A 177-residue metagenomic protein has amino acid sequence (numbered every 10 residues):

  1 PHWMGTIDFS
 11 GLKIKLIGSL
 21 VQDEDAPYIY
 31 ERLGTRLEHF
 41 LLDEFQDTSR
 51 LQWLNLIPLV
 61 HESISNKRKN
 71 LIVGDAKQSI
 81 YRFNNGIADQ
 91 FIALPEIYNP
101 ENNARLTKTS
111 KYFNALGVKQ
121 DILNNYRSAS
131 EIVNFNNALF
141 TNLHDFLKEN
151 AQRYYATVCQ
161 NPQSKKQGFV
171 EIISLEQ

Functional and structural regions predicted by a protein language model:
P1-P95, N103, N124-E131: Conserved helicase NTPase motor core
A93, N103-N114, V118-Q177: Helicase-core coupling region on the C-terminal RecA-like lobe
